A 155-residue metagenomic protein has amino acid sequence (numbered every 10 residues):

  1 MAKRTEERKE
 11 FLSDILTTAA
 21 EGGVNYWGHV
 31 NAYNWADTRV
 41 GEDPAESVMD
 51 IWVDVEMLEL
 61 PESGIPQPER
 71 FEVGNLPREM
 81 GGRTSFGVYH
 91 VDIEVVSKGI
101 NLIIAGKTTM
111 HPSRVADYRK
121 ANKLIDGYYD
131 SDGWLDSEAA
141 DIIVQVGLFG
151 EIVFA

Functional and structural regions predicted by a protein language model:
M1-R83: Long, contiguous N-terminal structural blocks used for assembly/anchoring
M1-T5, S85, Y129-G133, S137: Generic alpha-helical structural element
K9, I93-V96, S137-D141: Alpha-helix initiation and N-capping motif
V24-G28, T108-V115, E151-I152: Residue-level signal for secondary-structure boundary elements
G87-K107, H111-D117: Long, low-complexity intrinsically disordered regions enriched in Ser/Thr/Pro/Gly
Y118, N122-K123: Long acidic/polar interaction regions in large eukaryotic complex-forming proteins
G127-F154: Acidic, proline/glycine-rich low-complexity IDRs
